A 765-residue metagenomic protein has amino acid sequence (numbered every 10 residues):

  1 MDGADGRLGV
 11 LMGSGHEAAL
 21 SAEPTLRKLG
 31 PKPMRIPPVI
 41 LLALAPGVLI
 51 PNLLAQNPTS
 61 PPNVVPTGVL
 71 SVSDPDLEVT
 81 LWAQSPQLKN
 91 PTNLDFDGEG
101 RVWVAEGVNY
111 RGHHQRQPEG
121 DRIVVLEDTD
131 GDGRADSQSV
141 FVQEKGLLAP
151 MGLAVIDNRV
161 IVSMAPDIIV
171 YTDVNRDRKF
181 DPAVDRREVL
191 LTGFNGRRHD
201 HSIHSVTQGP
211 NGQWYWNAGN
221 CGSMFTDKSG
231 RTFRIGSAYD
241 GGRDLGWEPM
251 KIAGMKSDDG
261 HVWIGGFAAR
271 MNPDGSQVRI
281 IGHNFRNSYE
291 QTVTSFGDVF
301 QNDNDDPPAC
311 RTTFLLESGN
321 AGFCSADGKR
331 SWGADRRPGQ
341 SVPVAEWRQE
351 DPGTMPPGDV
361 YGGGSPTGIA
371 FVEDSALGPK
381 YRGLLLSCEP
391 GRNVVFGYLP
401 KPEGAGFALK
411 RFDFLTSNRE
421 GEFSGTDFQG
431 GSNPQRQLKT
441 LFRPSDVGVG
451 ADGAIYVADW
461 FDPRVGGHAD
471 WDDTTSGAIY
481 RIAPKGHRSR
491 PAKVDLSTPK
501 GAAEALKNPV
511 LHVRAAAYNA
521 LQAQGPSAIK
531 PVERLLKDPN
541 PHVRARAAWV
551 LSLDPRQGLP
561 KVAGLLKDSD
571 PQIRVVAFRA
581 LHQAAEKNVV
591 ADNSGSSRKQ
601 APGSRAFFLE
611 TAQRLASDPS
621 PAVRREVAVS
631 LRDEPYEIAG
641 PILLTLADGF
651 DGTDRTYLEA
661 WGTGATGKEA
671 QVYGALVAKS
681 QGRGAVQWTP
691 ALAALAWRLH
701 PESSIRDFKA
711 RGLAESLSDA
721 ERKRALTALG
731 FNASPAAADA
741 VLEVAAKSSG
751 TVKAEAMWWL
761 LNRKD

Functional and structural regions predicted by a protein language model:
M1-G3, R7-G9, S597: Ser/Thr/Pro/Gly-rich low-complexity, intrinsically disordered segments
L8-S14, A18-L20, Q600: Intrinsically disordered, low-complexity segments enriched in serine/threonine/proline/glycine and often basic
S21-R27: N-terminal polybasic/positive-inside topogenic patches
L29-L41: Bacterial N-terminal signal peptides that target proteins for export
V39-N52: Bacterial N-terminal signal peptides
A55-G501, H512, A516, A520-A523: Beta-propeller domains with acidic blade repeats across secreted/periplasmic ectodomains and cytosolic WD/CNH propellers
T475, I482-N593, K599, S604-D765: Long, ordered, helix-rich scaffold segments
